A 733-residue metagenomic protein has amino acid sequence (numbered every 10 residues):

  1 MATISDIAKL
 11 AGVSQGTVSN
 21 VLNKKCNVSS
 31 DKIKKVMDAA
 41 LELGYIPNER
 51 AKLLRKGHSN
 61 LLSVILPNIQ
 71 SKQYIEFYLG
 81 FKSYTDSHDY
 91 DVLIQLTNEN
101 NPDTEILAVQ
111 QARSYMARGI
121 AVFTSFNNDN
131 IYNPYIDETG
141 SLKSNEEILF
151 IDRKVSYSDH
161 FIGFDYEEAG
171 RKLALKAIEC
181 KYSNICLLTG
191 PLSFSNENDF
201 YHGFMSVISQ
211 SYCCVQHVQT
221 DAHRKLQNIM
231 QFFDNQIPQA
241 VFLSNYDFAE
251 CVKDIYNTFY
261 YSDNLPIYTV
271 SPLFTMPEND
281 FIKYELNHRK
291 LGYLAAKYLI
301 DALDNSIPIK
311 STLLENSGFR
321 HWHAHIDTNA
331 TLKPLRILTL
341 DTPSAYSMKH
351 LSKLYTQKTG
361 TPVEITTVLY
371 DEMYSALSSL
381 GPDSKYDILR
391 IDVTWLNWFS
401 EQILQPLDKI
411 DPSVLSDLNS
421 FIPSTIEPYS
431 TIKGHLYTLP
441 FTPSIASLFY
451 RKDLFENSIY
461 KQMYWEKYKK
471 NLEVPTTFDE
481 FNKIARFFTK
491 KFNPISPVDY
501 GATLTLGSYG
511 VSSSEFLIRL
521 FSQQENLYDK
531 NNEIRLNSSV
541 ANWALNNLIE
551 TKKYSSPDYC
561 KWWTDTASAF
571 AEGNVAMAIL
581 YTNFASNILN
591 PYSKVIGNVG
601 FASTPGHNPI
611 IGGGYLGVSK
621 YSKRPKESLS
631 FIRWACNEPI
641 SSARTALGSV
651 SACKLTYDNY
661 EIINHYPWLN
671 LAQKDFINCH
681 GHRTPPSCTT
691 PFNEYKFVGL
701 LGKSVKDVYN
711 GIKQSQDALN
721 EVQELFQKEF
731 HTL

Functional and structural regions predicted by a protein language model:
M1-A2, L41-L79, H88, S114 (+1 more regions): N-terminal helix-turn-helix/winged-helix DNA-binding helices and compositionally similar short basic alpha-helical
M1-H58: N-terminal helix-turn-helix DNA-binding module of bacterial transcription factors
V64, N68-L175, I229-A240, D247-E250 (+1 more regions): Alpha-helical recognition/docking segments in bacterial nutrient-uptake and carbohydrate-utilization systems
N305, K553, P591-D658, R683-S687 (+4 more regions): Extracytoplasmic/periplasmic substrate-recognition and gating elements
T367, L671-F726, F730: C-terminal capping/gating helix-and-loop segments adjacent to ligand/active sites or protein-protein/ligand interfaces
V393-S447, N598-A602: Hinge/lid segment of periplasmic solute-binding proteins
H435-F441, A446, T476-E533, V575: Extracytoplasmic/periplasmic solute-binding protein
N482-F487, R519, Q523-K561, L589: Glycine-centered hinge/linker elements that transmit conformational signals in sensory and ligand-binding systems
